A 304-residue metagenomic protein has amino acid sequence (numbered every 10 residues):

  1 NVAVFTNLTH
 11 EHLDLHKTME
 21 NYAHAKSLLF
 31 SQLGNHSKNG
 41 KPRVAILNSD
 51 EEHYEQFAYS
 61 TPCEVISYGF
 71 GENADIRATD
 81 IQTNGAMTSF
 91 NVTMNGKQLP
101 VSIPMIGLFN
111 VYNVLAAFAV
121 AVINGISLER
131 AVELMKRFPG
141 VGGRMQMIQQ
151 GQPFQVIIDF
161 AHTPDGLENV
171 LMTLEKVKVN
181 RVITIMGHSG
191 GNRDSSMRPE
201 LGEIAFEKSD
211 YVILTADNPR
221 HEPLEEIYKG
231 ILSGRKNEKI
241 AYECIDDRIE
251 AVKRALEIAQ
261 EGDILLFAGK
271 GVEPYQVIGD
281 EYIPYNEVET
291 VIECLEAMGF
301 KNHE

Functional and structural regions predicted by a protein language model:
N1-V156, L232-G234, A241: Acidic, Mg2+-coordinating active-site environments of NTP-dependent enzymes
A119-G143, M147-E304: ATP-dependent carboxylate-amine ligase
